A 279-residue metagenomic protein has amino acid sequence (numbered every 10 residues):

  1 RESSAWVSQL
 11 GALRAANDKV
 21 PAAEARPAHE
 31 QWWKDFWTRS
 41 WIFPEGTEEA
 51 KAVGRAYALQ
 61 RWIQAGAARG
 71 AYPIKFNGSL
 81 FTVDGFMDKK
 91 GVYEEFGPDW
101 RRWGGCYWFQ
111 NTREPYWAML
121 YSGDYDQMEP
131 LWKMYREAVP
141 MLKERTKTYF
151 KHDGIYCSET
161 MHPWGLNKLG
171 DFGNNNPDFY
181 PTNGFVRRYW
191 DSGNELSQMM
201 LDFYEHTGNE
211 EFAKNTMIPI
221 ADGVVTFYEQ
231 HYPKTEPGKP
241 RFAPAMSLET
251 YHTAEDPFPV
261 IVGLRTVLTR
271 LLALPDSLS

Functional and structural regions predicted by a protein language model:
R1-G105, Y125-E129, Y135-T146: Acidic/polar, glycine-enriched structural segments that form the non-catalytic walls/loops of the carbohydrate-binding
S4, F76-G105, C157-N215, T226-S279: The feature captures the catalytic groove of carbohydrate-active enzymes
W6-Q9, H29, E49, A56 (+8 more regions): Stable alpha-helical elements in mature extracytoplasmic
W37-T38, A50, G54-A56, K147-D178: Short, functional "switch" segments adjacent to catalytic/cofactor/reactive centers
A52, A56-L59, Q127-A138, D153 (+3 more regions): Extended, well-ordered alpha-helical scaffold segments
G54-A56, G105-F109, A118, Y232-P233: A general structural signal for short secondary-structure junctions and capping/turn motifs
I63-G66, T112-D126, W190, N194-E210: Alpha-helical support elements that line or immediately flank enzyme active sites and cofactor-binding pockets
Y107-Y149, V260-P275: Glycine-rich (often Gly-Gly/Gly-Pro-rich) flexible segments and glycine-rich loop motifs, frequently accented by
